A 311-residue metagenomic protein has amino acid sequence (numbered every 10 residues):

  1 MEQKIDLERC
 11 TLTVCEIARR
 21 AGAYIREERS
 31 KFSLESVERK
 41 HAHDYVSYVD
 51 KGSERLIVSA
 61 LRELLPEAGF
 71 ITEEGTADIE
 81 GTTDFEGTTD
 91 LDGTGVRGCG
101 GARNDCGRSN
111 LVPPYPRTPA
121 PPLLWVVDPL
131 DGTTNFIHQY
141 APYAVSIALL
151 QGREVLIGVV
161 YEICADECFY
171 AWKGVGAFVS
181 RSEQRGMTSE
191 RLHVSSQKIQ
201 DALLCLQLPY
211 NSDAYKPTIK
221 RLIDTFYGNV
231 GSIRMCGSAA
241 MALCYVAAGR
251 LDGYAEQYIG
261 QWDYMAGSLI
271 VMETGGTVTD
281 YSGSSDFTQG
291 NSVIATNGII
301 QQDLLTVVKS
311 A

Functional and structural regions predicted by a protein language model:
M1-V127, I299: N-terminal subdomain of lithium-sensitive/metallo-dependent phosphomonoesterases centered on the IMPase/IPPase/PAP
E2-I5, E183, T306-A311: Generic C-terminal helix-cap and adjacent flexible tail
A21, I25, D50, L61 (+7 more regions): Residue-level signal for inorganic ion chemistry
K51, R55, E74, P129-G132 (+4 more regions): Generic detector of well-ordered alpha-helical packing
P121-Q184: DPxDG-like acidic metal-binding loop motif
G176-V179, Q184-R185, D213, I300-D303: Short helix-loop capping/hinge motifs at secondary-structure junctions, enriched in acidic/polar residues
L192-A311: An extended, acidic
